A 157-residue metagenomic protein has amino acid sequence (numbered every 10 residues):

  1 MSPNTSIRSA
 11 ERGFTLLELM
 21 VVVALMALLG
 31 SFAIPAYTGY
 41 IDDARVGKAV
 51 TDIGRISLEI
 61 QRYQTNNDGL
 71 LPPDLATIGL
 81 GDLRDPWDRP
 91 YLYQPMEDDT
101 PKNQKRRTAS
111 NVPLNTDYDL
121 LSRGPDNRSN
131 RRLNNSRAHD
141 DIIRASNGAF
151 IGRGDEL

Functional and structural regions predicted by a protein language model:
M1-R12: N-terminal leader/signal peptides at the extreme start of proteins
S2-P3, D99-L157: Short, surface-exposed interaction loops/tails
A10, L19, L114: Exposed loop/turn and edge beta-strand positions of beta-sandwich/beta-sheet ligand-binding modules
E11, P86, P125: Short, ordered coil/turn segments that flank beta-strands lining enzyme active or ligand-binding pockets
E11, S31-T77: Conserved hydrophobic/amphipathic alpha-helical signal-anchor segments
M20-A36: Alpha-helical hydrophobic helix detector
R55-T116: Extracellular/periplasmic head regions of type IV pilus-like filament subunits
